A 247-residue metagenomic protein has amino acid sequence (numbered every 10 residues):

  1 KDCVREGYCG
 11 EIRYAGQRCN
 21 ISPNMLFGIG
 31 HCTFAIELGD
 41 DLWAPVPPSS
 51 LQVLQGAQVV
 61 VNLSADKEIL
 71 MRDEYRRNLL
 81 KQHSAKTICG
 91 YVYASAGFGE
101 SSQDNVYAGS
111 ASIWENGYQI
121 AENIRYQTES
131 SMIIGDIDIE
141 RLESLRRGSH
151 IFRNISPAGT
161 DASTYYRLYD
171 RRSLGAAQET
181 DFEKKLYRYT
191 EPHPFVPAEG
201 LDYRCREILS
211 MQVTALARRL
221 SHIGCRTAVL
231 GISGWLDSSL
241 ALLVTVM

Functional and structural regions predicted by a protein language model:
K1-G231, S239-M247: Enzyme catalytic cores with a strong preference for nitrogen-chemistry domains
W235: Conserved G/P- and acidic residue-centered "switch" motifs that form tight phosphate/ATP-binding loops in soluble
